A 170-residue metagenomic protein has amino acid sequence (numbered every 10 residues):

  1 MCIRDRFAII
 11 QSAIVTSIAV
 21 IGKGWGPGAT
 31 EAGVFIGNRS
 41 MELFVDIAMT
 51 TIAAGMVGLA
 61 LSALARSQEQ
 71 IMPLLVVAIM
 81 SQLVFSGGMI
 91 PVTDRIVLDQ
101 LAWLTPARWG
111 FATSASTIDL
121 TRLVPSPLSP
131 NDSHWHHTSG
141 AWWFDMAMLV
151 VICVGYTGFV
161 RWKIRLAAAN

Functional and structural regions predicted by a protein language model:
R4-N170: Membrane-spanning alpha-helical segments of multipass transporters and channels
